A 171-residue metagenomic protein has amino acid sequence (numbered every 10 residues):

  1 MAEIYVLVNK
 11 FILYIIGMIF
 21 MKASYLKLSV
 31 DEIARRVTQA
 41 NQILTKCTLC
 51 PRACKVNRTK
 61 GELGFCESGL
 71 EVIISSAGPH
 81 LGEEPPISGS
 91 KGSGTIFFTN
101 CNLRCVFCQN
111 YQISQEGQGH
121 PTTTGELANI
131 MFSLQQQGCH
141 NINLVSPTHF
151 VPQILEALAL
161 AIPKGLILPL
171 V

Functional and structural regions predicted by a protein language model:
L7-G92: Flexible, acidic/Gly-rich N-terminal and inter-domain linker regions that tether and position cofactor-handling modules
E62, C66-V171: Conserved Radical SAM active-site core
